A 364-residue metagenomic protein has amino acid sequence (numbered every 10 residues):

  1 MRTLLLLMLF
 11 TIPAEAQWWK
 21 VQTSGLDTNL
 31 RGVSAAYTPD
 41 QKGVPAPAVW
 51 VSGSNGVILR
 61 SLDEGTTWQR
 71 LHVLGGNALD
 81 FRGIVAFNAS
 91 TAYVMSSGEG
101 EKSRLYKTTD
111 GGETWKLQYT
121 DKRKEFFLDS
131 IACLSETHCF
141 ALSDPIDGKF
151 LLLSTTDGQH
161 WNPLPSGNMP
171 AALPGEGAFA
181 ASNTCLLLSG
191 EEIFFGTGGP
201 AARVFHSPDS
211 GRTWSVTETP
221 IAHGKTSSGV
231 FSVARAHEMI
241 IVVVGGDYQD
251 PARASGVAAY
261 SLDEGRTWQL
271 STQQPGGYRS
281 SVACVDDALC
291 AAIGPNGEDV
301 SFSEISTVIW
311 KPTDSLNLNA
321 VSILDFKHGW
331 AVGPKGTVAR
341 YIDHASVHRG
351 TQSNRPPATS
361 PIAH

Functional and structural regions predicted by a protein language model:
T3-I12: Sec-dependent N-terminal signal peptides
A16-H364: Residue-level hotspots at or immediately adjacent to binding/recognition sites across diverse folds
